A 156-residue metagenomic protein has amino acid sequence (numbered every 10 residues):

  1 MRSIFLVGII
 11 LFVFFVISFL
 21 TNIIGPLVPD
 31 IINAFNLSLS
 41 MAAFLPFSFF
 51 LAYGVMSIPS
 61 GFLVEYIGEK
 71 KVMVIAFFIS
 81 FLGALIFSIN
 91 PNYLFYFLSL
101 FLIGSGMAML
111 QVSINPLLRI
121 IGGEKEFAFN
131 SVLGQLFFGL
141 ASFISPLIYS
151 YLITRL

Functional and structural regions predicted by a protein language model:
F5-L39, S57-S60, N115, S145: Extracytoplasmic
N36, G68, I89-L94: Helix-breaking motifs and short loop linkers at transmembrane-helix boundaries and internal kinks in secondary membrane
F47-F62: Central cavity-lining transmembrane alpha-helices of secondary-active solute carriers, predominantly the Major
F78-P91: C-terminal ends and interior cores of transmembrane alpha-helices in multi-pass membrane transporters/permeases
M109-G123: Intracellular juxtamembrane helix-capping segments at the cytosolic ends of symmetry-related transmembrane helices
E126-Y149: Glycine-rich segments within core transmembrane alpha-helices of 12-TM secondary carriers
